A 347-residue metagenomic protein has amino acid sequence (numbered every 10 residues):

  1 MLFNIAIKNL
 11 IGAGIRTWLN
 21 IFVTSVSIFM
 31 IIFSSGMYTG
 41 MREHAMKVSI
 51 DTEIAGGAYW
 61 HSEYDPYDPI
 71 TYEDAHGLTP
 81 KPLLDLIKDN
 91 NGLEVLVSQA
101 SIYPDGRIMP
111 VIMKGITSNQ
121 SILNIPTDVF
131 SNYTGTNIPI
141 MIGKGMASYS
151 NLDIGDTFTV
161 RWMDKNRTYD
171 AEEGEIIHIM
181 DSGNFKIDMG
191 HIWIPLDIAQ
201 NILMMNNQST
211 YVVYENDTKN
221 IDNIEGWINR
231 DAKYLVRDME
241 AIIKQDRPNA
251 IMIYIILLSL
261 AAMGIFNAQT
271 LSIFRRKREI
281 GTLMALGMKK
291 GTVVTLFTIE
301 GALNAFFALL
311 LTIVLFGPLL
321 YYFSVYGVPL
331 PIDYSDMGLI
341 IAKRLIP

Functional and structural regions predicted by a protein language model:
I15-R42: Short, strongly hydrophobic transmembrane alpha-helices
S34-G36, I251-A285, V293-T298: A hydrophobic alpha-helix feature that marks transmembrane segments and, especially, their cytosolic C-terminal ends
S35-I112, T136: Hydrophobic, regular-secondary-structure patches
K88-D89, V95-T134, I176-I179, W193-L196: The feature marks short, hydrophobic/small-residue-biased sequence motifs that occur predominantly
Y149-E172: Short conserved beta-strand and strand-loop elements enriched in small hydrophobics with frequent Asp/Gly
D164-I251, L257: Mechanotransmission and gating elements of multispan inner-membrane complexes involved in transport and envelope
T270, E279-S324: Transmembrane alpha-helical interface segments in multi-pass membrane proteins
L310-P347: Short helix-loop junctions at transmembrane helix boundaries
